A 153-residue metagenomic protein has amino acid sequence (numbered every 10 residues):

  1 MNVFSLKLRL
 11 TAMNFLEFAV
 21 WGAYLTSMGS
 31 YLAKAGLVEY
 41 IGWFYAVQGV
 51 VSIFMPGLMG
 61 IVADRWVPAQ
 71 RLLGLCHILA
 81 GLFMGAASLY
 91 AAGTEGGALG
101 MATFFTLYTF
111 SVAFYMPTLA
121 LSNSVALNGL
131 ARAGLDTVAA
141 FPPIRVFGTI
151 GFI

Functional and structural regions predicted by a protein language model:
M1-I53: Helix-loop boundary and gating motifs at the non-cytosolic
R9-L10, G96-Y108: Short hydrophobic/alpha-helical segments at membrane-entry points of transmembrane helices in Major Facilitator
L32-A33, V62-D64, V146: Interfacial helix-cap and linker-helix signal at transmembrane-aqueous boundaries of multi-pass secondary transporters
G49-G57, F152-I153: Residue-level signature of mid-helix packing/kink "hotspots" within the transmembrane helices of 12-pass Major
F54-P68: Helix-to-loop junctions at the C-terminal end of transmembrane segments in multipass secondary transporters
D64-I78: Cytoplasmic membrane-interface "Motif A"-like loop-to-helix N-cap segments of 12-TM Major Facilitator Superfamily
I78-A98: C-terminal ends and interior cores of transmembrane alpha-helices in multi-pass membrane transporters/permeases
L107-F147: Cytoplasmic helix-loop-helix junction between adjacent transmembrane helices in 12-TM secondary transporters
